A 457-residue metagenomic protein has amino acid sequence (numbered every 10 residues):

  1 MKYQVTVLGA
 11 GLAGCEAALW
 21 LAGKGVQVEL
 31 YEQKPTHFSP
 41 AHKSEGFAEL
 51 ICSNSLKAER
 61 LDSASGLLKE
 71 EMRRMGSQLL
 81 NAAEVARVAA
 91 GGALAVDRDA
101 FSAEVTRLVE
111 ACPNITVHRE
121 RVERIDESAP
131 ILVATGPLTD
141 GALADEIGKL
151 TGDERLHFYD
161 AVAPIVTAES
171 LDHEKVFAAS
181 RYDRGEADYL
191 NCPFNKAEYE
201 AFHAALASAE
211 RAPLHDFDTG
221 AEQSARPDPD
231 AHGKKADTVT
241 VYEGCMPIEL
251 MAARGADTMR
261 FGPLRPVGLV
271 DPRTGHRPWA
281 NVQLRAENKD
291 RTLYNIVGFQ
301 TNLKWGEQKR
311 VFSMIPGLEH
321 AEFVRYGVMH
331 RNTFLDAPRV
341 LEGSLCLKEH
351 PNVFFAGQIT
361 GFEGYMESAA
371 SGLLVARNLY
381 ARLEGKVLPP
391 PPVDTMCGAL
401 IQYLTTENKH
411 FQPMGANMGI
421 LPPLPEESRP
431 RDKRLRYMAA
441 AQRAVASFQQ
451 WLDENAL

Functional and structural regions predicted by a protein language model:
K2-A13: Beta1/beta-strand and adjacent pyrophosphate-binding region of the FAD-binding site in flavoprotein oxidoreductases
L19-N81, V393-L404: N-terminal FAD cofactor-binding segment of flavoenzymes
E49-E59, E84-A100: Dinucleotide-binding Rossmann-like beta1-alpha1 core, especially the glycine-rich loop that anchors the ADP
R98-V117: Helical element adjacent to the flavin cofactor pocket in flavoenzyme catalytic cores
A111-R285, D290, Y294-W305, K309-R310: Predominantly flavin-linked oxidoreductase catalytic cores and closely associated redox partners
I296-F362, A369-A370, P389-T406, F411-N417 (+1 more regions): A glycine-rich dinucleotide-binding beta-alpha-beta segment and adjacent secondary-structure elements that constitute
S368-P390: Internal hydrophobic alpha-helix adjacent to the cofactor/substrate pocket in enzyme cavities
M414-L457: C-terminal auxiliary extensions adjacent to catalytic cores
